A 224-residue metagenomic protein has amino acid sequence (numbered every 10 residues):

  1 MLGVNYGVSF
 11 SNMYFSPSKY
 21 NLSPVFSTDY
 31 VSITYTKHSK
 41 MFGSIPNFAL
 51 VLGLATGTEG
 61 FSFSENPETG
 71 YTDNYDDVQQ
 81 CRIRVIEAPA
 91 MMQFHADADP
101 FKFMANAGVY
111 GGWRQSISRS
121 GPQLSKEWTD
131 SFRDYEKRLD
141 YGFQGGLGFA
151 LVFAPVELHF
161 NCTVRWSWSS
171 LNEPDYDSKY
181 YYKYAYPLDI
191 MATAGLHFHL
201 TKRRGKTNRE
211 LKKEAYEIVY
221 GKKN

Functional and structural regions predicted by a protein language model:
M1-K40, H197-H199, Y220-N224: Short glycine/proline- and aromatic-enriched beta-strand/turn motifs that initiate or cap beta-hairpins
M1-L2, S44-L50, D99-A105, A154-L158 (+1 more regions): Outer-envelope beta-barrel architecture signal
V4-V8, V31-K37, L54-T56, A88-A96 (+4 more regions): Residues on the lipid-exposed face of transmembrane beta-strands in outer-membrane beta-barrel proteins
S11-F26, E59-V85, G112-D140, Q144 (+1 more regions): Extracellular/periplasm-exposed beta-strand and loop segments of Gram-negative cell-envelope proteins, dominated by
F26-Y30, I45-A49, I83-P89, P100-M104 (+1 more regions): Short connector loops at helix/strand junctions that flank enzyme active sites, especially segments positioning acidic
T36-I45, D97-F101, V152-V156, H199-R203: Outer-membrane beta-barrel channels and translocator barrels
N47-F61: Early exported N-terminus immediately downstream of N-terminal targeting peptides
D140, G145-N224: Predominantly the C-terminal beta-signal and adjacent terminal strand-loop region of outer-membrane beta-barrel
